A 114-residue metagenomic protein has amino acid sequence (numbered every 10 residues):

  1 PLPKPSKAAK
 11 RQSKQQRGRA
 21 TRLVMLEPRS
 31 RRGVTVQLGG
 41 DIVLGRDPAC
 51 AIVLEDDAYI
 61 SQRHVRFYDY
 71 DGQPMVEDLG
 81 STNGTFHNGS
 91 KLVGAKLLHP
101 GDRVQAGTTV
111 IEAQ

Functional and structural regions predicted by a protein language model:
P1-D56, Y68: Intrinsically disordered, low-complexity acidic Ser/Thr-rich regulatory segments
Q37-V110: Forkhead-associated
A113-Q114: Short, compositionally biased
